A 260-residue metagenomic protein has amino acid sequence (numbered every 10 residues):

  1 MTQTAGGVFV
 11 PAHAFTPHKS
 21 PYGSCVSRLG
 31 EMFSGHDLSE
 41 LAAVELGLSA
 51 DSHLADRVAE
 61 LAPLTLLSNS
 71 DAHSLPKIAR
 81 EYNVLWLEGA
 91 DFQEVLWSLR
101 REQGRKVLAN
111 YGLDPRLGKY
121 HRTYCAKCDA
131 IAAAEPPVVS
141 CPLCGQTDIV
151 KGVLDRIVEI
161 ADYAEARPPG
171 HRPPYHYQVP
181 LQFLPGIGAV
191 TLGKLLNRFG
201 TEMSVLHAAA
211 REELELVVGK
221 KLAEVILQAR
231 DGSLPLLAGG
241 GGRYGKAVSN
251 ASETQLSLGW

Functional and structural regions predicted by a protein language model:
M1-G6, V58-A59: Surface-exposed amphipathic alpha-helices with a cationic face
A12-T16: Short, well-ordered beta-to-alpha junction loops that form the rim of enzyme active sites and present histidine/acidic
P17-W260: Charged catalytic cores and adjacent phosphate/nucleic-acid-binding surfaces used for phosphate/nucleic-acid chemistry
